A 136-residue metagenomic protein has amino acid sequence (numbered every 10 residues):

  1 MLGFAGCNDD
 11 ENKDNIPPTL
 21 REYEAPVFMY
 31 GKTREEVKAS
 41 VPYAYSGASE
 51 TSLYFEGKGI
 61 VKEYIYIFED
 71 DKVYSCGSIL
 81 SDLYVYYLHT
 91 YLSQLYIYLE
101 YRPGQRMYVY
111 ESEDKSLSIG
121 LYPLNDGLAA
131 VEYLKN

Functional and structural regions predicted by a protein language model:
L2-G6: C-terminal motif of bacterial Sec signal peptides marking the signal peptidase cleavage site
C7-Q94, N136: Short helix/turn-capping signatures at newly exposed starts of structured segments
Y45-S46, Y96-Y101, L121: Assembly/interface hotspot detector across virion components, adhesins/toxins, and nucleic-acid enzymes
C76-G77, G120, E132: Beta-strand residues in well-ordered beta-sheet regions across diverse protein folds
L92-E113: Short Gly/Thr-rich strand-loop-strand
Y108-L128: Short, exposed beta-strand-loop hairpins at the edges of beta-sheets in extracellular/periplasmic proteins
G127-N136: Edge beta-strand at a domain terminus
